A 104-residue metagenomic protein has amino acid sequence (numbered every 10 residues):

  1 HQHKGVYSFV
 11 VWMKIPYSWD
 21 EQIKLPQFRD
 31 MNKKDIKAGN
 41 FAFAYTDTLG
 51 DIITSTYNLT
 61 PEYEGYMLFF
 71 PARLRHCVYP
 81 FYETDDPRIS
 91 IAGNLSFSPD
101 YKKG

Functional and structural regions predicted by a protein language model:
H1-F69, C77-Y79, D86-S90, Y101: Catalytic core of non-heme Fe(II) oxygenases with the double-stranded beta-helix
G93-G104: Double-stranded beta-helix
